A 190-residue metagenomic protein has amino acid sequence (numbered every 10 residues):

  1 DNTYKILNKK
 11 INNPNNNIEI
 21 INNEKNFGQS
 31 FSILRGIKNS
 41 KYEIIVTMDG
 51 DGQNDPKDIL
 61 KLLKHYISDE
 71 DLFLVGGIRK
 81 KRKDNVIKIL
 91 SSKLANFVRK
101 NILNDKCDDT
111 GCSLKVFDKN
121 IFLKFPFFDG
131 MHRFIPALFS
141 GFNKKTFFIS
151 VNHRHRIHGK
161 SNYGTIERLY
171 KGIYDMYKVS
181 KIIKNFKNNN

Functional and structural regions predicted by a protein language model:
D1-V86, K93, N120, K124 (+2 more regions): Structured catalytic core of nucleotide-sugar glycosyltransferases
N22, D49-G52, C112, D129 (+1 more regions): Short, flexible active-site loop motifs that bind/organize anionic cofactors or intermediates
S68, F128-N190: Hydrophobic helical membrane-anchoring modules
V75-G77, D109-T110, N185-N189: Short, hydrophobic secondary-structure boundary micro-motifs
R79-V86, K100-K115, H132, G141: A recurrent flexible, glycine/aromatic-enriched loop bordering the glycosyltransferase active site that acts as
K80, L103, I121-F122, R154 (+1 more regions): A broad detector of the eukaryotic-type serine/threonine protein kinase catalytic domain
I87-V98, I102, S113, T165 (+1 more regions): Hydrophobic alpha-helical segments of integral membrane proteins, encompassing both true transmembrane helices
